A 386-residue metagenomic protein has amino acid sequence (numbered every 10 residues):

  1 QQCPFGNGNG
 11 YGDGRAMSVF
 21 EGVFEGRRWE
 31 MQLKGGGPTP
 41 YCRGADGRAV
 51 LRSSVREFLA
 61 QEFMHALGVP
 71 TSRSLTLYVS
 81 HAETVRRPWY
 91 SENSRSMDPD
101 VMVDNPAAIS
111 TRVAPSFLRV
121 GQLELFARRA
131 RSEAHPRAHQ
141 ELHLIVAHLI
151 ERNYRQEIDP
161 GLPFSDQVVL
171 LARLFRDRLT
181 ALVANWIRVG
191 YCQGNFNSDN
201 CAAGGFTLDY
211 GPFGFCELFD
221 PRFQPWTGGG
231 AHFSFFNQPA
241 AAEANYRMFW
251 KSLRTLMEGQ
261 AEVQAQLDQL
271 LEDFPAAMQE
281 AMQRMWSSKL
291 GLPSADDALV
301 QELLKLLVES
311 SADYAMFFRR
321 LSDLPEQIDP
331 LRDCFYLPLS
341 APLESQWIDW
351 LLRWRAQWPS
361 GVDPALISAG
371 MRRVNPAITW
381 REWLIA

Functional and structural regions predicted by a protein language model:
Q1, V169, T227-A386: Regulatory N- and C-terminal appendages and interdomain linkers associated with kinase/kinase-like NTP transferase
Q1-P160, A181, A203-F206, F233 (+4 more regions): Conserved ATP-binding subdomain of kinase catalytic cores across diverse folds
Q32-K34, P221-F223, R355-P359: Short hydrophobic/aromatic-rich motifs at helix boundaries and adjacent loops
T39-Y41, S198, F215: Short, electropositive, low-hydrophobicity segments enriched in small/polar residues
S54, T84, S96-Q193, G204-Q301: ATP-dependent phospho-/nucleotidyl transfer catalytic cores
N195-F196, C201: Hydrophobic HxD+1 residue recognition
